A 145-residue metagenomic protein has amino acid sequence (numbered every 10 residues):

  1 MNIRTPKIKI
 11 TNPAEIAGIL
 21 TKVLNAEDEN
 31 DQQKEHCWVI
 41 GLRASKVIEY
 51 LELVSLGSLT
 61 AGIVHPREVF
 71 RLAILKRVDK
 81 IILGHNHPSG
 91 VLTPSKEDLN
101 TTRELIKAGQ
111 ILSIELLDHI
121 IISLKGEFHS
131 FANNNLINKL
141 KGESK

Functional and structural regions predicted by a protein language model:
M1-K76, L99-L116, L124-K145: N-terminal beta-strand/alpha-helix entry module and adjacent surface of metal-dependent catalytic domains
I81-H87: Short beta-strands and strand-loop turn motifs
L83, L116-L117: Hydrophobic residues on conserved beta-strands that form the core of alpha/beta folds
H85, S123-L124: Residues that line or immediately flank small-molecule/substrate-binding pockets and catalytic motifs
S89-T93: Short, solvent-exposed loop/turn segments at secondary-structure junctions
I120: Conserved metal-phosphate-binding beta-hairpin within the catalytic cores of diverse ATP-dependent phosphoryl-transfer
